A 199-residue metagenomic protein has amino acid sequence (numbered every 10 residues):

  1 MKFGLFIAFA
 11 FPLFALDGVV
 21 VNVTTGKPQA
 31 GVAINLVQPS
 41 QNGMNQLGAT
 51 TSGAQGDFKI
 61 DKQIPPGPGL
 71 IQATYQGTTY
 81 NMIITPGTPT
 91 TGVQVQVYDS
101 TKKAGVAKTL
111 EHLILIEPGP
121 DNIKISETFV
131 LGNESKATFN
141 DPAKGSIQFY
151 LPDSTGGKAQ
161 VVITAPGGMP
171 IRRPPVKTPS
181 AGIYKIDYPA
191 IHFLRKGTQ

Functional and structural regions predicted by a protein language model:
K2-L13: Bacterial N-terminal signal peptides
L16-Q199: Lumenal/extracellular ectodomains and adaptor appendage modules of the eukaryotic vesicle/secretory system
